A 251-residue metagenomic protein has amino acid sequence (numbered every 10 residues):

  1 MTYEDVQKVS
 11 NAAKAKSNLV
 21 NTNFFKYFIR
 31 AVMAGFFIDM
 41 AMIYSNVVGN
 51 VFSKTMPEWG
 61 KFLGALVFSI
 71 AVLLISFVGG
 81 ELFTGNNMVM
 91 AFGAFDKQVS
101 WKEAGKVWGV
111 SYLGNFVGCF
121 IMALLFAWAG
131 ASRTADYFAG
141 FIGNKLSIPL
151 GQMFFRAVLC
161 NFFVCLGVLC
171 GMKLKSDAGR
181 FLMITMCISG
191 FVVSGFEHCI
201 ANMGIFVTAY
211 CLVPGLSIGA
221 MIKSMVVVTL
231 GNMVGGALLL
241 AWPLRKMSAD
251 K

Functional and structural regions predicted by a protein language model:
M1-K251: Alpha-helical transmembrane segments and their helix-helix packing motifs
